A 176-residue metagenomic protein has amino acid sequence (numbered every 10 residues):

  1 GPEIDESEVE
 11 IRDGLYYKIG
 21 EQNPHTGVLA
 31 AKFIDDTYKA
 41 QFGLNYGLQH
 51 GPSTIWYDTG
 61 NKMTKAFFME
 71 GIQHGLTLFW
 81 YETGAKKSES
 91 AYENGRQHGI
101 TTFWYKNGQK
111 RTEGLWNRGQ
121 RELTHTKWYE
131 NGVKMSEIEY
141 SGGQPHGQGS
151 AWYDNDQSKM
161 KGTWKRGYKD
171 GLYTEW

Functional and structural regions predicted by a protein language model:
G1-W176: Glycine/tyrosine- and acidic-biased, solvent-exposed loop/turn segments at the edges of beta-strands
